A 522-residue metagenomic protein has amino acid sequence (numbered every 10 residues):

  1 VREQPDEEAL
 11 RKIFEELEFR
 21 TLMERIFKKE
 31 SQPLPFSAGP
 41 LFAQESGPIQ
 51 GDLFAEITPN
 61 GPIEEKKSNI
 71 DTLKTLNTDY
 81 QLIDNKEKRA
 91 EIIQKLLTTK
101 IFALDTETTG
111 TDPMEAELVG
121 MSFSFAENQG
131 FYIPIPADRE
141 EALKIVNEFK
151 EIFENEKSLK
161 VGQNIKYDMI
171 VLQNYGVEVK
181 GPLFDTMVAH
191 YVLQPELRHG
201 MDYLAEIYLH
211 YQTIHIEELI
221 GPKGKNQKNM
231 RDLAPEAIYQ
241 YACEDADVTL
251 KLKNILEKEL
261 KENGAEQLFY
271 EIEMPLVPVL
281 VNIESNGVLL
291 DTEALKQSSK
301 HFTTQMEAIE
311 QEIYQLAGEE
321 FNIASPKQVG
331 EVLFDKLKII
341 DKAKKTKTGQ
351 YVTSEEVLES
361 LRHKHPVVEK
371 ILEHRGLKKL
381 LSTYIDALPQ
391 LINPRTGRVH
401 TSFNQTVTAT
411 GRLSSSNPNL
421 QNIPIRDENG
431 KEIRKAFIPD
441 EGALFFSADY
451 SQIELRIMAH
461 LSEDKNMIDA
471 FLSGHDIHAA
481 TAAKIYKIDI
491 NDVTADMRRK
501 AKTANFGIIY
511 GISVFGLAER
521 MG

Functional and structural regions predicted by a protein language model:
V1-P136, E154, E196, L204 (+10 more regions): Conserved "right-hand" nucleotidyltransferase catalytic core of DNA-directed polymerases
A103, E156-I165, S447: Acidic beta-strand-to-loop metal/phosphate-binding motif
A142-K157: Short, basic/hydrophobic alpha-helical segments
Q173-L183, L197-D202, D464-I468: A short alpha->loop->secondary-structure connector
E178-Q194, Y208, G474-H478: Conserved beta-strand -> loop -> alpha-helix junction used to position metal-binding or nucleic-acid-contacting
D245, T410, A443-H475: Structured ligand/cofactor/substrate-binding pocket environments in proteins
S473-M497: Generic long, charged, amphipathic alpha-helical segments
V493-G511: Amphipathic, charged-and-aliphatic alpha-helical interface segments that function as noncatalytic docking
